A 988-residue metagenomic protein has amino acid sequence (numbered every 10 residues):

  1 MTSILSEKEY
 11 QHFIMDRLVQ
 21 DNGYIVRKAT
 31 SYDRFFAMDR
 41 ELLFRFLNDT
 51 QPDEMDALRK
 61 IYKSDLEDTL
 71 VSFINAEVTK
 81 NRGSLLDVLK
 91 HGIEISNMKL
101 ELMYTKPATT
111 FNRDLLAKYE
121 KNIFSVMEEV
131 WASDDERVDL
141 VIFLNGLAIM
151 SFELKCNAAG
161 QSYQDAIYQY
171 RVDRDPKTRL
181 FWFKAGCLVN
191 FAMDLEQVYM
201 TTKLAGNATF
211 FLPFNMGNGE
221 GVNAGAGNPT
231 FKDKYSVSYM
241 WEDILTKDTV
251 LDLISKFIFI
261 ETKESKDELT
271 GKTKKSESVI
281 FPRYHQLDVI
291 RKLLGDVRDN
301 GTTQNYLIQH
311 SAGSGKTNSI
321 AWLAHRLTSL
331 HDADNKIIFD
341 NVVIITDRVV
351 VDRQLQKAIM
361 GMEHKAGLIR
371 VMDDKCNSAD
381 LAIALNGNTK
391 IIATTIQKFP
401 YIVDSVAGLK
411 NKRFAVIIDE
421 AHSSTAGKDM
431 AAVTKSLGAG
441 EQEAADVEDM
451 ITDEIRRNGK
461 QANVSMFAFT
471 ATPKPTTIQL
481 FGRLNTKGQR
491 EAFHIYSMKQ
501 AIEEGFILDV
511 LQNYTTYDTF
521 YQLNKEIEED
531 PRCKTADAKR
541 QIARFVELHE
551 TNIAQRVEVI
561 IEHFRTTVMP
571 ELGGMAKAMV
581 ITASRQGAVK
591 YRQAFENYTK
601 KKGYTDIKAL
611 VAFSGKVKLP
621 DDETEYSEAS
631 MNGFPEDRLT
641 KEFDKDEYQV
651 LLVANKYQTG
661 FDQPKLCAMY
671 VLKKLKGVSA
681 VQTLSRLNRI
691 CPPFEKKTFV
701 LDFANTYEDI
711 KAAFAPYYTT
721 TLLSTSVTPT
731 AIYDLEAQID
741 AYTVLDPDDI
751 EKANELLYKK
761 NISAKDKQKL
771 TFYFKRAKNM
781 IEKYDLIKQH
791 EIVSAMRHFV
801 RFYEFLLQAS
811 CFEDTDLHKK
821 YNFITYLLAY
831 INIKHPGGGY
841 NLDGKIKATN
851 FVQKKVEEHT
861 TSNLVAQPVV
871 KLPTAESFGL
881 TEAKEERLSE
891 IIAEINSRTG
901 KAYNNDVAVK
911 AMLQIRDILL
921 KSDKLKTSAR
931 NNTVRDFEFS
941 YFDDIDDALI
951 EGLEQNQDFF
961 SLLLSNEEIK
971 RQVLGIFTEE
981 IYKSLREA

Functional and structural regions predicted by a protein language model:
T2-N341, V350, Q354-A366, Q397 (+3 more regions): ATP-dependent helicase/translocase motor core
R17-Q20, I25, D39, R45-Q51 (+10 more regions): Catalytic cores and motor modules of nucleic-acid processing enzymes
F231-V237, W241, T476-M575, R592 (+1 more regions): Interdomain helical connector at the RecA1-RecA2 junction of SF1/SF2 helicase-like NTPases
M360-D404: Inter-Walker segment of RecA-like/P-loop motor cores
T389-E420, T425-K435, Q442-R456, N632-T640 (+1 more regions): Conserved RecA-like ASCE ATPase "motif II neighborhood" in helicase/translocase motors
A426-V510: Post-DEXD/H (motif II) to motif III coupling segment of the RecA-like Helicase ATP-binding lobe
A543-V653: Conserved C-terminal RecA-like helicase domain
R686-P716: Conserved segment of the helicase C-terminal RecA-like domain
